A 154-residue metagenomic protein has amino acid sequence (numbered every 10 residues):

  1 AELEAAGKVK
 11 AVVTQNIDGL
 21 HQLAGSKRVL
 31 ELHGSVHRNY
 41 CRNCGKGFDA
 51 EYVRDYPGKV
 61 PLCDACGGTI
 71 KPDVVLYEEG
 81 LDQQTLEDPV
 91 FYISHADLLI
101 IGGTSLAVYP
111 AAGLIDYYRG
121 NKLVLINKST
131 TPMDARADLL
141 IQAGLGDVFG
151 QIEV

Functional and structural regions predicted by a protein language model:
A1-V154: Conserved catalytic alpha/beta core of Sir2/sirtuin-type deacylases, generalized to analogous enzyme cores that bind
